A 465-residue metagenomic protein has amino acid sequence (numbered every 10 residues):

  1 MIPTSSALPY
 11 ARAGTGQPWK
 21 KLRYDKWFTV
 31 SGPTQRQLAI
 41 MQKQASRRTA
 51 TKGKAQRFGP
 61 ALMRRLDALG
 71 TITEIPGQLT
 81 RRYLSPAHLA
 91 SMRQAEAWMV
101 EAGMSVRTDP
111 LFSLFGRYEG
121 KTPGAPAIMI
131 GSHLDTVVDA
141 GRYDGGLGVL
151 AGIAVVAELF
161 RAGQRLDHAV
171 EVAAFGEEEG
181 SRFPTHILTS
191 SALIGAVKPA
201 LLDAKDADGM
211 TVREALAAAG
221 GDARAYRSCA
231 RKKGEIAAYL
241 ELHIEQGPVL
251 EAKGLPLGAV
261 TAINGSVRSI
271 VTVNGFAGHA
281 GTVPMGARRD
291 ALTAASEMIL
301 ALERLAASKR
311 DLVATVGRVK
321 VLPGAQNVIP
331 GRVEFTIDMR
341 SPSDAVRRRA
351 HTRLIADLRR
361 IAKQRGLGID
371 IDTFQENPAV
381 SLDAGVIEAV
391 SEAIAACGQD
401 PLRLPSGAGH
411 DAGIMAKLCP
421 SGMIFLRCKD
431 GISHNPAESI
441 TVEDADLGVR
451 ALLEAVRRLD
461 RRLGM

Functional and structural regions predicted by a protein language model:
R48-S85, L201, N377, H434: N-terminal capping segment at the start of a domain
Q56, G70, T211-T261, I299-R304 (+3 more regions): Active-site-adjacent substrate-binding region of metalloamidase/peptidase-like peptide-processing proteins
L62-I72, G131-S132, D400-A451: Zn-dependent metallopeptidase/amidohydrolase metal-coordination segment
E74-E119: A non-catalytic alpha/beta surface segment that caps or lines the substrate-entry region of metallo-dependent hydrolase
T80-L84, T315-G324, T336-D338, P342-S343 (+2 more regions): A short beta-alpha structural unit
E96-V100, S105, F115-A217: Active-site metal-coordination/substrate-binding segment of hydrolases, especially metallo-dependent peptidases
E177-E178, R182-A345: Midchain, well-structured core segments that form catalytic/ion-binding scaffolds
H279, V283-S308, L426-M465: His/Asp/Glu-rich mid-to-C-terminal helical/loop segments that flank catalytic regions of hydrolases
